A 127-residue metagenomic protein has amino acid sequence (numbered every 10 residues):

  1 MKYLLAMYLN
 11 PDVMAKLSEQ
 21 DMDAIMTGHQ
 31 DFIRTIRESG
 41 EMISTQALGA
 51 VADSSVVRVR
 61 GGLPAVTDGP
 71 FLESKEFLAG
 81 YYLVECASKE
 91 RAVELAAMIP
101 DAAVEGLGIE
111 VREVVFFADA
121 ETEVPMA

Functional and structural regions predicted by a protein language model:
M1-A127: Conserved, structured core segments of small domains
